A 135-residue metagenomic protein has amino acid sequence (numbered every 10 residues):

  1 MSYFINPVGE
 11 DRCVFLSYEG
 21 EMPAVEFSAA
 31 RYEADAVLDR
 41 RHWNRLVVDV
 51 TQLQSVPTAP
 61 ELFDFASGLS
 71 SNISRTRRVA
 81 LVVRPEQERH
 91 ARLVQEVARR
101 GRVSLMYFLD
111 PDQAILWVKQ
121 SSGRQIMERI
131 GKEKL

Functional and structural regions predicted by a protein language model:
M1-L135: Amphipathic, Lys/Arg-enriched alpha-helical "gate/interface" segment within cytosolic domains that mediates
